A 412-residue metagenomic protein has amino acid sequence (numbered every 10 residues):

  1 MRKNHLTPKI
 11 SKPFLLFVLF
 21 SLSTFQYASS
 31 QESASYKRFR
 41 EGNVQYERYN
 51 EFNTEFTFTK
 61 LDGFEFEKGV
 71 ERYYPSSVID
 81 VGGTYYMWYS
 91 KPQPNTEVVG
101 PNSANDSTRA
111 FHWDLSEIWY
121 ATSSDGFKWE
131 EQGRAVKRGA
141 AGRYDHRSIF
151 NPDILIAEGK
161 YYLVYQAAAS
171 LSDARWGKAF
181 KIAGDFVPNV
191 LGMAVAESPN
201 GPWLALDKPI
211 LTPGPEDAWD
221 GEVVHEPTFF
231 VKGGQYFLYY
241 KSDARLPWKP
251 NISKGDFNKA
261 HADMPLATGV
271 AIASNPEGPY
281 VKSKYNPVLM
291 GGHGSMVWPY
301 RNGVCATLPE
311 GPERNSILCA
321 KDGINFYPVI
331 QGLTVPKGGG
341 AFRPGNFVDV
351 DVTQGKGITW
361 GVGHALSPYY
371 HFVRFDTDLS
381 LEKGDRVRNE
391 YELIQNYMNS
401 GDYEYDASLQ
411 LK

Functional and structural regions predicted by a protein language model:
M1-E32: Bacterial Sec-dependent N-terminal signal peptides
Q31-K412: Carbohydrate-active catalytic/glycan-binding domains of CAZyme proteins, especially the secreted or lumenal ectodomains
